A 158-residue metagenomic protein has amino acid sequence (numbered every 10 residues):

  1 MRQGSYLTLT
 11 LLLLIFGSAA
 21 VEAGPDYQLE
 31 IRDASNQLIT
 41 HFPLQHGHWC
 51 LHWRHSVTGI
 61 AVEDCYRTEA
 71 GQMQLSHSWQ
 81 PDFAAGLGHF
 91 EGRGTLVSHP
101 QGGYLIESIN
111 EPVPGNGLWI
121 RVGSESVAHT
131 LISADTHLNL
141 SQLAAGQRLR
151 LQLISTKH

Functional and structural regions predicted by a protein language model:
M1-T8: Bacterial N-terminal signal peptides that target proteins for export
T8-F16: Bacterial N-terminal signal peptides
A20-P25: Boundary at the C-terminal end of the N-terminal hydrophobic targeting segment
D26-H89: N-terminal secretory signal peptides
M73-S76, G86-H158: Mature, soluble, non-transmembrane domains
